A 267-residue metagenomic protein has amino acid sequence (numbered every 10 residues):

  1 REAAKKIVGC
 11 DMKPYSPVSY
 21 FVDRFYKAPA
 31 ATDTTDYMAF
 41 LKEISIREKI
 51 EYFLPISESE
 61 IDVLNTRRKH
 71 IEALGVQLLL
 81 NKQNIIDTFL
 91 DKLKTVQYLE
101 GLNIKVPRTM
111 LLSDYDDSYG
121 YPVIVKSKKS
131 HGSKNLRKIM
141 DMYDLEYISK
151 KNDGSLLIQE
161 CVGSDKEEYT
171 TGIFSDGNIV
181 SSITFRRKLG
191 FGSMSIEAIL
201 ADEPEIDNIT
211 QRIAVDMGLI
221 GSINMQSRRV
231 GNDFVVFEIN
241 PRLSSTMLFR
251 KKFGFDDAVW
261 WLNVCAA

Functional and structural regions predicted by a protein language model:
R1-L79: ATP-binding N-terminal substructure of ATP-dependent carboxylate-amine bond-forming enzymes
V18-Y20, T35-A39, N81, I86-L93 (+2 more regions): Short, charged, surface-exposed secondary-structure boundary motifs
I61-L64, L145, E167-E168: Short, well-ordered alpha-helical microsegments
Q83-D165, S175-I179, P204: Active-site nucleotide/adenylate-binding loops and adjacent lid/helix of ATP-dependent enzymes
M142-Y143, D153, E160-S222, R229 (+1 more regions): ATP-dependent carboxylate/phosphate-activation module, predominantly the ATP-grasp catalytic core and closely related
D233-V235: Conserved protein kinase catalytic/activation segment
